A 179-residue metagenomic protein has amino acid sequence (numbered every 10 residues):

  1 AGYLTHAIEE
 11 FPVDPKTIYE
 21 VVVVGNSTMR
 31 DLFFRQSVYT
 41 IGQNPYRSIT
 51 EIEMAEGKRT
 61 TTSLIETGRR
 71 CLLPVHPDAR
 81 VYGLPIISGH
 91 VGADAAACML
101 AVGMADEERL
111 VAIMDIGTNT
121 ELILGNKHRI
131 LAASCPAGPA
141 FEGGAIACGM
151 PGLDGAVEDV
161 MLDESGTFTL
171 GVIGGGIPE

Functional and structural regions predicted by a protein language model:
A1-V21, N26-A112: Nucleotide/phosphate-binding catalytic cleft detector across ATP-hydrolyzing and phosphate-transferring enzymes
Y39-A55, A97-P178: Glycine-rich phosphate-binding loop of actin/hexokinase-like ATP-binding domains
